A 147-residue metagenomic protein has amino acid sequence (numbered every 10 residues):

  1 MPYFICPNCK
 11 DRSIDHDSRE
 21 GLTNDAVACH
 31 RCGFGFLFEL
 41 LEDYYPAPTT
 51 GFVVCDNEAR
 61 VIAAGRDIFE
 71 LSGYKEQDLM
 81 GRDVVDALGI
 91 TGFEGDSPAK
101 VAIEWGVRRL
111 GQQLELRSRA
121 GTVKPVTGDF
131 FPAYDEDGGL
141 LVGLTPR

Functional and structural regions predicted by a protein language model:
M1-Y44: N-terminal cysteine/histidine-rich coordination modules
N24, T127-G143: Short loop/turn elements at sensory-signaling interfaces that couple input to output
L37-E76: Sensory modules in modular signal-transduction proteins
S72-Y74, M80-G81, G89-I90: Glycine-centered C-terminal helix-capping/turn motifs at helix ends
D83-A120: Terminal output helix/cap of sensory domains in signal transduction proteins
E115, P125-G128: PAS/PAC sensory module
